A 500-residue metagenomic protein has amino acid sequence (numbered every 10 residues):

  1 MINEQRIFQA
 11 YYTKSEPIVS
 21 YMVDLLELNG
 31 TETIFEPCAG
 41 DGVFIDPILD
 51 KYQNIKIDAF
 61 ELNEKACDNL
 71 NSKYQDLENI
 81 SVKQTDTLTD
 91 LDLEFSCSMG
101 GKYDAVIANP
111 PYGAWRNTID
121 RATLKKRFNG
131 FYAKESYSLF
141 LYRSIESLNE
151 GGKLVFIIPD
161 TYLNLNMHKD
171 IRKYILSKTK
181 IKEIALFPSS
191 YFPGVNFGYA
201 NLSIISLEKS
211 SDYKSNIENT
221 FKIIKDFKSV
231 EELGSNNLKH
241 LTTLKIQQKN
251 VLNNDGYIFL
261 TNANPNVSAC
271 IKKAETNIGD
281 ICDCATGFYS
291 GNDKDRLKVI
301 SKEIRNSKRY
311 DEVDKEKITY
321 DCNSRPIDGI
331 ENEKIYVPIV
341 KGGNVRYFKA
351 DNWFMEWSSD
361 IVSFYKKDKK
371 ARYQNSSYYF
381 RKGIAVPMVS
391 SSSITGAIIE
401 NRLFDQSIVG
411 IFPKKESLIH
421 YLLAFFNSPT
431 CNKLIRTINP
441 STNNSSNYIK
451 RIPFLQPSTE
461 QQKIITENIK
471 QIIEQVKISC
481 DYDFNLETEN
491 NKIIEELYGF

Functional and structural regions predicted by a protein language model:
N3-Y21, L25, C38-N69, N79 (+4 more regions): Signature of N6-adenine DNA methyltransferases within the class I
G30-G40: Conserved class I S-adenosyl-L-methionine
D41, E61-E64, P111-A114, D160-Y162 (+8 more regions): Short, flexible loop/turn elements at secondary-structure junctions
K51, L70-Y74, F425: Alpha-helical interaction/dimerization surfaces of two-component signaling modules
Y137, N164, H168, G198-A200 (+11 more regions): Active-site-proximal structural scaffolding
Y257-F412: Polyanion-binding catalytic cores of nucleic-acid enzymes and NTP/SAM-utilizing transferases
N266-D293, R309-K317, Q456-F500: Non-catalytic DNA-recognition/assembly elements of restriction-modification systems
V389-K463, E467, Q475: Basic, amphipathic alpha-helical recognition segments used for DNA target recognition
